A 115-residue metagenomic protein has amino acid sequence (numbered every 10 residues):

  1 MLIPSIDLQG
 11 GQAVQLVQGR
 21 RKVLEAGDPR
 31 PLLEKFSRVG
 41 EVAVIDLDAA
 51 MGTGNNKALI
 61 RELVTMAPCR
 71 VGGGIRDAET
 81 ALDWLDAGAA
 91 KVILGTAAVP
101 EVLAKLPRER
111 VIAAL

Functional and structural regions predicted by a protein language model:
M1-A67, R76-A87, V111-A113: Conserved N-terminal beta1-alpha1 strand-loop-helix module at the mouth
V71: Conserved phosphate/oxyanion-binding catalytic-loop motifs
E79-L115: Hydrophobic, well-structured mid-protein blocks that either form specific transmembrane helices
